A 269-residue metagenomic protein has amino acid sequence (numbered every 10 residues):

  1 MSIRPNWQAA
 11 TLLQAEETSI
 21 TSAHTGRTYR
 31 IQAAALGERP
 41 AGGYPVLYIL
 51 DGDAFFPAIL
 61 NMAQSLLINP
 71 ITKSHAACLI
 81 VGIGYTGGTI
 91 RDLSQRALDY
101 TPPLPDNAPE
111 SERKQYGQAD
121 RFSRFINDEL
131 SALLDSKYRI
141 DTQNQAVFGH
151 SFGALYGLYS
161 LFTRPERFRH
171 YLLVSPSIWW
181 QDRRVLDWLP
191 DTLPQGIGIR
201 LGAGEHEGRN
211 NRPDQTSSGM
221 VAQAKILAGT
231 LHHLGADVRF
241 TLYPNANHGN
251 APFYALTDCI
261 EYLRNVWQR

Functional and structural regions predicted by a protein language model:
M1-P45, L79: A domain-start/cap signature at the N-terminus of enzymes
I49-D51, G82: Structural cue for short, hydrophobic secondary-structure segments
F56-S123: Active-site machinery of serine-nucleophile hydrolases
R124-T142: Conserved acidic catalytic loop of the alpha/beta-hydrolase fold
R139-H150, Y171: Alpha/beta-hydrolase fold nucleophile elbow
A154-P165: Short glycine-enriched nucleophile-adjacent loop and the immediately C-terminal alpha-helix near the catalytic center
E166-I178, G198: A conserved short beta-strand
W179-A246: The feature captures the conserved acid-bearing segment of alpha/beta-hydrolase catalytic domains
